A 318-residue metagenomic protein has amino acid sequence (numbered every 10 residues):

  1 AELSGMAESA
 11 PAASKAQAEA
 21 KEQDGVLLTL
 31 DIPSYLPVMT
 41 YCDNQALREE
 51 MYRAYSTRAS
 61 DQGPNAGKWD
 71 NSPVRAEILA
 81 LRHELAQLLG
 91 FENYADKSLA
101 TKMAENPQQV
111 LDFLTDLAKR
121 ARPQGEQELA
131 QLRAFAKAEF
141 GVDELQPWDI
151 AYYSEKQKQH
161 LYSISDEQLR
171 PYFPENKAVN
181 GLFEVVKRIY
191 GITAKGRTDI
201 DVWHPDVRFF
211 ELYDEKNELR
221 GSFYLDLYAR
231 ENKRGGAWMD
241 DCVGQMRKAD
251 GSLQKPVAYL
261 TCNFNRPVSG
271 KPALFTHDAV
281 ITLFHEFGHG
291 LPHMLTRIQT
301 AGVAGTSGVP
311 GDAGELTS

Functional and structural regions predicted by a protein language model:
A1-L30, A76, L81, Q87-R266 (+1 more regions): Active-site-proximal, well-structured secondary-structure segments within enzyme catalytic domains
E22-V26, I32, C42, S60-N65 (+2 more regions): Substrate/cofactor-recognition hotspot
Y41-Q62: Short, charge-rich amphipathic alpha-helices with coiled-coil/heptad character
S56, Y228, N265-V268, G288 (+1 more regions): Hydrophobic alpha-helix feature that most strongly marks membrane-spanning transmembrane helices and their immediate
G67, N71, P171, E175 (+2 more regions): Alpha-helix N-cap/helix-initiation motif
H83-A86, G90, V186, R266 (+2 more regions): Active-site recognition of the HExxH zinc-binding catalytic motif
G191-R197, P292, I298-A304: Acidic/polar loop patches that form or flank catalytic/metal-binding clefts of enzymes that bind anionic ligands
L219, T296-S318: Acidic/histidine-rich catalytic neighborhood
